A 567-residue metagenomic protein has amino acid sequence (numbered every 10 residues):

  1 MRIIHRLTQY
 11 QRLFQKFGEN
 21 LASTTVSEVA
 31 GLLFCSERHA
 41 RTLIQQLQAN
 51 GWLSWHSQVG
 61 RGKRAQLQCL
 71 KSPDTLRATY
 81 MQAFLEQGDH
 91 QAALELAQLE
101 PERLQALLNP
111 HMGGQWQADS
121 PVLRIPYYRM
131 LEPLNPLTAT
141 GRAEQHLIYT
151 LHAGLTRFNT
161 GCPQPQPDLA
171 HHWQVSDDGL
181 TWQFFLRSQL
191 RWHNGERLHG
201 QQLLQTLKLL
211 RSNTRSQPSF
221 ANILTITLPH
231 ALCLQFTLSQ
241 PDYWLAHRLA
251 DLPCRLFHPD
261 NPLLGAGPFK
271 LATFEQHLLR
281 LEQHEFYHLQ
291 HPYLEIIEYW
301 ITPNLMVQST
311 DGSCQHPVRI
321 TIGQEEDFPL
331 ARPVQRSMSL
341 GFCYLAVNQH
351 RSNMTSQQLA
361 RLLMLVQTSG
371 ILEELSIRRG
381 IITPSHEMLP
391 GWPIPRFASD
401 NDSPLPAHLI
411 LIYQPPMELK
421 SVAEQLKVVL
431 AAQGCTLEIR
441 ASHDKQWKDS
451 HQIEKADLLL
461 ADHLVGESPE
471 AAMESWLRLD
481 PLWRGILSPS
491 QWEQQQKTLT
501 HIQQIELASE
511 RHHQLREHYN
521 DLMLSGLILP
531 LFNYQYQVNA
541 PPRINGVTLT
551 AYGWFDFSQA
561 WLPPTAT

Functional and structural regions predicted by a protein language model:
G18-A22, R41, T140-R142, H172-T214: Aromatic- and charge-enriched surface segment that lines or borders ligand/interaction sites
L21-S27, L33-H39, G51-S57, S399-D462: Ligand/substrate-recognition segments at binding pockets and active sites
Q48, Q58, R361, L365-A398 (+2 more regions): Detector for C-terminal structural segments
Q66, S216-P262, A266-L278: Surface-exposed binding/hinge segments that line and control ligand-binding clefts or catalytic entry sites
P126-V175: N-terminal lobe/hinge region of extracytoplasmic solute-binding protein
M130-E144, E196, A246-D251, N539-S558: A structural "hinge/loop" feature
E282-E285, Q335-R361: A bilobed periplasmic-binding-protein/Venus flytrap-type ligand-binding module shared by bacterial periplasmic
F286-F328: Ligand-site clamp/hinge motif
